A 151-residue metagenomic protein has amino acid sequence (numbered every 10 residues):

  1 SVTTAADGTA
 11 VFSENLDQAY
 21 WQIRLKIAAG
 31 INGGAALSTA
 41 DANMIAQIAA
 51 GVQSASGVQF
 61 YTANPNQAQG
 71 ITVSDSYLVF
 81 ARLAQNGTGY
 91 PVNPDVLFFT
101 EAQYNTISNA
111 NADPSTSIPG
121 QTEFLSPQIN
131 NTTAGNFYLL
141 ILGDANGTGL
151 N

Functional and structural regions predicted by a protein language model:
S1-N151: Cellulosome-associated attachment modules in secreted, modular CAZymes
